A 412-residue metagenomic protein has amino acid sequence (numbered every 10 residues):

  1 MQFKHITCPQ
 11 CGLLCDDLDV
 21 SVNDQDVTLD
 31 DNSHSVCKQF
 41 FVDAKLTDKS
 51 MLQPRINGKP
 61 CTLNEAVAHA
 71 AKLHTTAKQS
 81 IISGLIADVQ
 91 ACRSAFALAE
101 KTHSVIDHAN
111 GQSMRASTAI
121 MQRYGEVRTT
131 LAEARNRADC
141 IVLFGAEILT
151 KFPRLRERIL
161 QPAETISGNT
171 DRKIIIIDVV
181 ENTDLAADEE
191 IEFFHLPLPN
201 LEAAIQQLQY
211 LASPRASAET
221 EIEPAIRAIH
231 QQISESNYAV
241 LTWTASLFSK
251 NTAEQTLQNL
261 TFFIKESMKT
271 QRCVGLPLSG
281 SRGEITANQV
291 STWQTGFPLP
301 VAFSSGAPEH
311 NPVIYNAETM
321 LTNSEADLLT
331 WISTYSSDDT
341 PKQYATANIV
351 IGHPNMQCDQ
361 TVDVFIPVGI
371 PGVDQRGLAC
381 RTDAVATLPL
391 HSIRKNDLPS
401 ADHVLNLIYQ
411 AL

Functional and structural regions predicted by a protein language model:
M1-L211, A245-S246, E325, Q410: N-terminal export/assembly segments and adjacent metallocofactor-ligating motifs of anaerobic energy-metabolism
H5-D19, S249, L278-G296, P300: N-terminal, charge-rich interaction modules
S104-Y124, R272-P298: Short connector loops at secondary-structure junctions
T118-K269, F303-L412: Non-catalytic alpha/beta scaffold blocks inside enzyme catalytic domains
